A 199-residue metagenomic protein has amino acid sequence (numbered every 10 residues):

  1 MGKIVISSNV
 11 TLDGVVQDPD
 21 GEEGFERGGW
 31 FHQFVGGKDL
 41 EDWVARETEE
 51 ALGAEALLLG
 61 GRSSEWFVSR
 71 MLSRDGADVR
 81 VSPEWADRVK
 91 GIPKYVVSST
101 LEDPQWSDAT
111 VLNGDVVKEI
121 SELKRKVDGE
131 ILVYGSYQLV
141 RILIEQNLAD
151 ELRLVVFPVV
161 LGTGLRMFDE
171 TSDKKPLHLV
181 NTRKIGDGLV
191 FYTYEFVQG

Functional and structural regions predicted by a protein language model:
M1-L148, P158-G199: Portal/gating segments that form or line small-molecule/metal binding sites
E151: Periplasmic plug
